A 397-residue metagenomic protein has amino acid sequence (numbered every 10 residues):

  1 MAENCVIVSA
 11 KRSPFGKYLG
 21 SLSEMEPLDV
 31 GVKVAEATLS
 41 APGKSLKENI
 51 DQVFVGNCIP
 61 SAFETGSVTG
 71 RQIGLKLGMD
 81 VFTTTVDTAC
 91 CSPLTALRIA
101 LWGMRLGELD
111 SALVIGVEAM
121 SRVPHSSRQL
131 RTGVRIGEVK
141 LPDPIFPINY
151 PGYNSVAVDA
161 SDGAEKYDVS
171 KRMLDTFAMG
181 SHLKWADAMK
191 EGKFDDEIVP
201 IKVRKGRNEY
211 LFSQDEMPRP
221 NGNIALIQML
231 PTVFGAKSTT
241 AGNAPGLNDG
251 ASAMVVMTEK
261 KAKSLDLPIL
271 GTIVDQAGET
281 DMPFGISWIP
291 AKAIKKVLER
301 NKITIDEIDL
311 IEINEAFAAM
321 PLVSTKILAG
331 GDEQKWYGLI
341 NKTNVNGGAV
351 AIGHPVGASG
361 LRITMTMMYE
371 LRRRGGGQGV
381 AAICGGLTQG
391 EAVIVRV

Functional and structural regions predicted by a protein language model:
M1-M25, E165, G222-S287, K292 (+4 more regions): Condensing-enzyme catalytic core mediating Claisen C-C bond formation in acyl metabolism
R12-S13, E24, L28-V32, A41-K44 (+3 more regions): N-terminal extracellular/periplasmic Venus flytrap/periplasmic-binding protein-like
K17, W102-Y167, A236: Glycine-rich loop/linker segments at domain edges
S23-I99, G103-R135, I198-S213, I305-S324 (+1 more regions): Conserved beta-ketoacyl condensing-enzyme motif
L28-G43, T69-G70, A96, V156-G163 (+4 more regions): Short, well-ordered amphipathic alpha-helical segments that serve as non-catalytic structural scaffolds within diverse
I59-A112, P151-S155, N221-G246, I327 (+2 more regions): Conserved catalytic cysteine-centered active-site region of acyl-thioester-dependent Claisen-condensing enzymes
G66, D87-E118, A164-K193, A253-K260 (+2 more regions): Active-site-proximal alpha-helical scaffold in enzymes
K205, V274, D281-A351: Active-site pocket-lining segment
